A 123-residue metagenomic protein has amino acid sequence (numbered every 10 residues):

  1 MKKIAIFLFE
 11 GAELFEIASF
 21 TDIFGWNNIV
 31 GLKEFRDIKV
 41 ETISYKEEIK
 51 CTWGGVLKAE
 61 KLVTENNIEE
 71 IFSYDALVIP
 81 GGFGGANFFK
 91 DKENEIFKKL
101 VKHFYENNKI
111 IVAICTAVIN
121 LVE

Functional and structural regions predicted by a protein language model:
M1-K109, I119-E123: Extended, subdomain-level signal for the structured scaffold at the beginning of enzyme domains
I114-C115: Short, thiol/selenol-centered motifs that function as redox-active sites or metal-ligating centers
